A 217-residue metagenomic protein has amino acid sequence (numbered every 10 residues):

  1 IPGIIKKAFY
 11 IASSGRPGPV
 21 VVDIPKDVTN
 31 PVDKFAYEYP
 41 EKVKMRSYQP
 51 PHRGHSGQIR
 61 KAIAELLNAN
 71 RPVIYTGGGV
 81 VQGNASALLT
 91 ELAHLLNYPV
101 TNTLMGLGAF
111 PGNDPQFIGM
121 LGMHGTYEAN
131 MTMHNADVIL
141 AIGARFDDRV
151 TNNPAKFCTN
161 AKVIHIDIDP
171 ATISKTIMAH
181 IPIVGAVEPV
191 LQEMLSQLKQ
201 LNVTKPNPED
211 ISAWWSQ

Functional and structural regions predicted by a protein language model:
I1-G15, N135-A136, V190, S196-Q200: Conserved thiamine diphosphate
K7, I11-L66, W214-S216: Conformationally flexible catalytic loops at phosphate/diphosphate-handling active centers
V21-P25, Y75, A141-G143, D167: Short beta-strand segments
D23, N97-L104, I164-D167: Short internal beta-strands
I24-N30, G78-V80, P170: Glycine-rich beta-alpha junction loops
G54-H55, K61-I139: Anionic-ligand anchoring segments at beta-strand to alpha-helix junctions in alpha/beta enzyme folds, i.e., glycine
A69, N160-Q217: Phosphate/pyrophosphate-binding active-site segments
G122-I173: Phosphate/diphosphate-binding loops
